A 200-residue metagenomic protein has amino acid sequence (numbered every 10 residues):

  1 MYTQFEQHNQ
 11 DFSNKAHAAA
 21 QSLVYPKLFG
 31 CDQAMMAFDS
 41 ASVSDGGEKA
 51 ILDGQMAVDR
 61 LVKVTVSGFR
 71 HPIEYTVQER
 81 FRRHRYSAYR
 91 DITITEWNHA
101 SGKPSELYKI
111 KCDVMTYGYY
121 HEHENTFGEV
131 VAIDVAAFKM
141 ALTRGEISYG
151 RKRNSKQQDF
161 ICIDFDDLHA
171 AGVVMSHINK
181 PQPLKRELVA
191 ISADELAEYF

Functional and structural regions predicted by a protein language model:
M1-G54, R83: Acidic-basic catalytic patches of nuclease active cores, encompassing PD-(D/E)XK and other metal-cofactor nuclease
F5, S67-H71, E122-F200: Non-catalytic C-terminal interaction segments of nucleic acid-processing enzymes
A37-A41, I94-K103: Charged, amphipathic alpha-helical segments
R60-R85: Conserved catalytic cores of phosphodiester-cleaving nucleases, focusing on short active-site segments
E79-H99: Short beta-strand-loop-alpha-helix junction that forms the active-site gateway of nucleic-acid-processing nucleases
R80-R82, G118-E122, V135: Beta-hairpin (beta-strand-turn-beta-strand) motif
M115: Beta-strand/loop-dominated core regions that host nucleotide or nucleotide-derived cofactor-binding catalytic loops
